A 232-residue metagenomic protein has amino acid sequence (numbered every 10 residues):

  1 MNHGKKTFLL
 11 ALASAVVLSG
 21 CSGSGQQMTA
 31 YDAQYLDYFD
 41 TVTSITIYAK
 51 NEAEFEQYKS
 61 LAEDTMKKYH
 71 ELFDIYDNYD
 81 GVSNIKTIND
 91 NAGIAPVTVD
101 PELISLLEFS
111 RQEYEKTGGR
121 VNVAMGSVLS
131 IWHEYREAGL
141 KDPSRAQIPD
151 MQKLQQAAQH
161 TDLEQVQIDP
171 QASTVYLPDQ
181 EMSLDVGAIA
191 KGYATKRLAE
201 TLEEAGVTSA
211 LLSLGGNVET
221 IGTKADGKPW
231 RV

Functional and structural regions predicted by a protein language model:
H3-L184, E200-E203, T208-S209: A contiguous, well-ordered beta/alpha segment that forms the leading edge of an enzyme domain
A49, R197, K224-A225: N-terminal low-complexity, intrinsically disordered patches enriched in charged
N51, S183, G192, D226-G227: Short, surface-exposed beta-strand-loop junctions and turns on beta-sheet-rich folds
D179, A188-L214, E219-T220: Cysteine-centered nucleophilic/redox motifs
G216, T220-V232: Hydrophobic/aromatic-rich core segments of domains that either
